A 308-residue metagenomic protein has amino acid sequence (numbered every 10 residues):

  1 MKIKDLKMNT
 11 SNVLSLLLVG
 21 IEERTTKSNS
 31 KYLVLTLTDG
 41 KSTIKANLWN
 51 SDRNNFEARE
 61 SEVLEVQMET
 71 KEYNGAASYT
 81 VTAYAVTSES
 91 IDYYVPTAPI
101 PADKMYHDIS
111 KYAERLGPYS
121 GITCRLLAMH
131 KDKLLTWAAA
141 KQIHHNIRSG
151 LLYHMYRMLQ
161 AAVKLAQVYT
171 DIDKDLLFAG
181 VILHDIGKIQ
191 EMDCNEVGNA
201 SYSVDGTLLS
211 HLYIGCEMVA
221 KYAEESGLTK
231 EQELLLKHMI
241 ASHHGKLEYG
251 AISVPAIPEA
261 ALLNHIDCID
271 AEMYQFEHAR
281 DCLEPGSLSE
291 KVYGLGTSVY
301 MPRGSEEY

Functional and structural regions predicted by a protein language model:
M1-V13: OB-fold nucleic-acid-binding modules
T10-K27: Structural detector for short beta-strands of small beta-barrel domains
N12, S51-Q67: Short nucleic-acid-contacting surface segments enriched for D/E, G, S/T with interspersed K/R
T26-A46: OB-fold (S1/OB) nucleic-acid-binding surfaces
S42-N55, K71: A beta-strand/beta-hairpin structural motif
K71-P99: OB-fold/S1-family single-stranded nucleic acid-binding modules
I91-G206, K246: Acidic/His-rich, divalent-metal-binding segments that scaffold phosphate/diphosphate chemistry
I143, K164-L283: Divalent metal-dependent catalytic cores for phosphoryl transfer on phosphate-bearing substrates
